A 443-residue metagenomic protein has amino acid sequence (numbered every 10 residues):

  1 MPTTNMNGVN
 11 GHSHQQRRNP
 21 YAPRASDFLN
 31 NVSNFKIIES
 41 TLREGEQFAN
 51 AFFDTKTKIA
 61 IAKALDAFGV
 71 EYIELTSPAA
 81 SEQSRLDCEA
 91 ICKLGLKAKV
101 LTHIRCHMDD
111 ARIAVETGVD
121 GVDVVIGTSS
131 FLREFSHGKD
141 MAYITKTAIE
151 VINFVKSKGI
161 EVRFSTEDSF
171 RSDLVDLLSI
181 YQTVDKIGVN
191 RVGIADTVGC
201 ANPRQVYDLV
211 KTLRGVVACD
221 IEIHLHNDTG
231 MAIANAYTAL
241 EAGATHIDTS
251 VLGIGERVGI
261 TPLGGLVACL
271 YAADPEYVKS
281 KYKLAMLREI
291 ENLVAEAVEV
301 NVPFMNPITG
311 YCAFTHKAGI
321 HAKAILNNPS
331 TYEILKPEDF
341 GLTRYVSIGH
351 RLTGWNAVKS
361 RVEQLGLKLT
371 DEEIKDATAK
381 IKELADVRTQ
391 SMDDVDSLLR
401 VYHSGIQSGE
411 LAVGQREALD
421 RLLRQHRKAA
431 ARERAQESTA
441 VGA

Functional and structural regions predicted by a protein language model:
P2-M108, G349, Q364, G442: N-terminal capping/small domains of soluble enzymes
G8-T41, A268, D274-A443: A mid-to-C-terminal "edge-of-domain" accessory segment
I37, Q47-Y72, K93-L94, H107-C219 (+1 more regions): Alpha/beta enzyme core
D66-G69, C92-G95, G118, V122 (+11 more regions): Structural signal for hydrophobic packing residues in well-ordered secondary-structure cores of soluble enzyme domains
I73-T76, K99-T102, F164-T166, G193 (+2 more regions): Short catalytic-loop micro-motif centered on adjacent basic/acidic residues
A80-T102, M108-G118, K139-A142, L174-I180 (+1 more regions): Active-site loop-helix segments enriched in His/Asp/Glu that coordinate and activate a nucleophilic water at divalent
T102, D168-D176, H226-M231: Active-site glycine- and acidic-residue-rich loops that bind and position anionic ligands or nucleotide-like cofactors
A201, Q205-N327: Catalytic alpha/beta core domains of metabolic enzymes, predominantly
